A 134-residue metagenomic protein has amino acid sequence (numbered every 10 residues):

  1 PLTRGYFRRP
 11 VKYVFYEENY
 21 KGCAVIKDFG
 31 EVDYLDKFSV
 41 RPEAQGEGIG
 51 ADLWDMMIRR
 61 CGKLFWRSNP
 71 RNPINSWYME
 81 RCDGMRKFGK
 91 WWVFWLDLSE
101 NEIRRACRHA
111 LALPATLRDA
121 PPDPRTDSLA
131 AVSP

Functional and structural regions predicted by a protein language model:
P1-Q45: A conserved beta-strand-loop-helix scaffold within acyl/acetyltransferase catalytic domains
P1-Y6, P10-V11, V40-P42, R60-P134: Terminal substrate-recognition subdomain of acyl/acetyltransferases
Y16-E17, M57-C61: Alpha-helix C-terminal capping segments
Q45-I58: Conserved acetyl-CoA-binding loop-helix of GNAT-fold acetyltransferases
